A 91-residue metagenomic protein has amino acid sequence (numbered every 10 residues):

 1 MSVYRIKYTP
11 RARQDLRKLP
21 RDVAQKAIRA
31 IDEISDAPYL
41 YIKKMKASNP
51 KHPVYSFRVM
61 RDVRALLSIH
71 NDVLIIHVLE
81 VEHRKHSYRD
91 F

Functional and structural regions predicted by a protein language model:
S2-R5, P10, Q14, K18 (+2 more regions): Enriched for short, Lys/Arg-rich terminal
R5, D22, I31, M45-K46: Hydrophobic alpha-helical segments with strong N-terminal bias
Y8, V23-K26: Generic hydrophobic secondary-structure packing signal
R21-A24, Y39: Alpha-helix boundary/capping and short turn/kink residues
K26, K43-K44, K85: A general lysine-centric signal
D32-F57: A short, surface-exposed loop/turn module that caps and links secondary-structure elements
